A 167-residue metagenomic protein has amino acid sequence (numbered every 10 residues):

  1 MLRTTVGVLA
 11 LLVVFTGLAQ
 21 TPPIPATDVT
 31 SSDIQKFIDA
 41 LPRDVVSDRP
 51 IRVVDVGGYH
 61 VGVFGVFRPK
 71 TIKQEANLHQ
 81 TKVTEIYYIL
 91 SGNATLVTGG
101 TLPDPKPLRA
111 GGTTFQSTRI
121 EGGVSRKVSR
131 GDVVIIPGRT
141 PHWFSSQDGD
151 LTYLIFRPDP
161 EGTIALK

Functional and structural regions predicted by a protein language model:
M1-L2: N-terminal secretory signal peptides that target proteins for export/translocation
T5-G17: Bacterial N-terminal signal peptides
G17-T81, L166: A short, N-terminal "cap"/entry segment at the start of jelly-roll beta-barrel domains of the cupin/DSBH fold
K70-I72, N93-T95, P103: Primarily extracytoplasmic ectodomains and periplasmic/lumenal surface modules that are beta-strand-rich
T81-L96, G100, L108-R119: Short, conserved beta-strand element in jelly-roll/cupin
T84-Y88, S125-R126, V133-V134: His/acidic/aromatic-lined binding-pocket segments of jelly-roll/cupin-type domains and related regulatory beta-sandwich
K127-Q147, R157: Conserved metal-binding segment of the jelly-roll/cupin
D148-A165: A short hydrophobic beta-strand segment most commonly corresponding to one strand of the jelly-roll/cupin
